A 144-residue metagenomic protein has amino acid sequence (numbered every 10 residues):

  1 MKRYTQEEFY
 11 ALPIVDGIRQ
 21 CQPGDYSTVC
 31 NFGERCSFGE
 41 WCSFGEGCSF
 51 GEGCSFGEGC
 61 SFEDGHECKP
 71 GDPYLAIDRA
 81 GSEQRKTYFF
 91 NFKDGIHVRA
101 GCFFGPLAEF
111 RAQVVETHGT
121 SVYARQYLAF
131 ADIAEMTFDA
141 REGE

Functional and structural regions predicted by a protein language model:
M1-C36: Extended, small-residue-rich solenoid/repeat segments and analogous flexible loops that form exposed scaffolds
Y4-T5, C21, S37, G81 (+3 more regions): Small/flexible residues
L12-V15, W41, D78: Low-complexity, intrinsically disordered/propeptide-like segments
P23-P70: A detector of tandem-repeat and repeat-rich interaction/domain scaffolds
F56-A108, A112-Q113: Glycine-rich hexapeptide-repeat left-handed beta-helix
R125-E144: Charged phosphate-binding loop/patch that engages nucleotide di/tri-phosphates or the phosphate backbone of nucleic
